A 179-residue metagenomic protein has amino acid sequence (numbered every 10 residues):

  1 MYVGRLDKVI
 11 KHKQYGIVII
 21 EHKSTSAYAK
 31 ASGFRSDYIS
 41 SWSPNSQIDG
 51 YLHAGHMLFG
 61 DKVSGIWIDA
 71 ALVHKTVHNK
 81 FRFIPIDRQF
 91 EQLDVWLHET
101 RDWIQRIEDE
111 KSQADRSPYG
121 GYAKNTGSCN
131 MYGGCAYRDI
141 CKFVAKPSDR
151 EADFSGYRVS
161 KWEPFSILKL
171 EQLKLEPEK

Functional and structural regions predicted by a protein language model:
M1-I48: Non-catalytic protein-protein interaction segments used by genome-maintenance enzymes to assemble and couple activities
S32, S40-S43, G50-K179: Metal-dependent nuclease catalytic regions and adjoining charged, substrate-binding loops involved in nucleic-acid end
